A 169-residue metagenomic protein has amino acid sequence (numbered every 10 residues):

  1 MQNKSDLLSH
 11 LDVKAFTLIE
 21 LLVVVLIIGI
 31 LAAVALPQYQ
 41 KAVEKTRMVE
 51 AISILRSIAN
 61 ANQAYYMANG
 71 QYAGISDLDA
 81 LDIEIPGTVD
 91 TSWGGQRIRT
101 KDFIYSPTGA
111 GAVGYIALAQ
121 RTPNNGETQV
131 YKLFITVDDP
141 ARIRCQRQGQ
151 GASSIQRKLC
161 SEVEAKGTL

Functional and structural regions predicted by a protein language model:
M1-L11: N-terminal secretory signal peptides that target proteins for export/translocation
L11-V43: N-terminal single-pass transmembrane signal-anchor helix
A15, L26, T46-V49, I54 (+1 more regions): Generic hydrophobic/packing signal
I28-I30, I54-R56, G95: Alpha-helical interaction segments
A33, P37, K41-L81: Conserved hydrophobic/amphipathic alpha-helical signal-anchor segments
M67-L169: Periplasmic/extracellular, small/polar-rich flexible segments of pilin-like filament-forming proteins
